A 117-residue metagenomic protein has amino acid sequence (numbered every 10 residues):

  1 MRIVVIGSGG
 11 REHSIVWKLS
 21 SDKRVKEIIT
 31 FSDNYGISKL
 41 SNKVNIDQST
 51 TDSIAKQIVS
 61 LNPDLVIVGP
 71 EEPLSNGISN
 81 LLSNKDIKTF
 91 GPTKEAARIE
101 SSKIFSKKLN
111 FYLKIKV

Functional and structural regions predicted by a protein language model:
M1-E95, E100: ATP-binding N-terminal substructure of ATP-dependent carboxylate-amine bond-forming enzymes
P92-V117: A conserved helix-loop-beta module that forms one wall/lid of the active-site cleft in ATP-utilizing catalytic domains
